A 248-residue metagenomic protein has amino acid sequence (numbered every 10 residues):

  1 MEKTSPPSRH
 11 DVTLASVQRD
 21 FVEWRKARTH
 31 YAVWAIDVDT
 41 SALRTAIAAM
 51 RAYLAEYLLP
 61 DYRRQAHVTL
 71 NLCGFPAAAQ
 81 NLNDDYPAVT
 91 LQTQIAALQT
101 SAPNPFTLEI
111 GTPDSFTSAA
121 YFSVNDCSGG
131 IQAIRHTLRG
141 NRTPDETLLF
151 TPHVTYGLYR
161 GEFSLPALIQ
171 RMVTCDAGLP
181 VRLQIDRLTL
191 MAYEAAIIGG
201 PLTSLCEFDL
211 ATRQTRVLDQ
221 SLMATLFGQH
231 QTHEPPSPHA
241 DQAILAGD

Functional and structural regions predicted by a protein language model:
M1-D248: Histidine-dependent nucleotide/RNA phosphoesterase domain, centered on the 2H-phosphoesterase fold with its duplicated
